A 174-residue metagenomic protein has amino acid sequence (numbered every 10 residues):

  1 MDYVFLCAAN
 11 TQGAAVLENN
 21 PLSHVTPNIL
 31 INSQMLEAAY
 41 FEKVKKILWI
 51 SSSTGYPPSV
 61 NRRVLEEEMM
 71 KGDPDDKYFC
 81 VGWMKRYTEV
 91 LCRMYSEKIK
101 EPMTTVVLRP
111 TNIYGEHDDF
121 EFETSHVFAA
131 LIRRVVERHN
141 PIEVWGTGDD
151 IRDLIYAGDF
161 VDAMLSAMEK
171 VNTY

Functional and structural regions predicted by a protein language model:
M1-N28, F41: NAD(P)H-binding glycine-rich loop region in Rossmannoid oxidoreductase-like domains and their noncatalytic homologs
Y3, P27, I31, K46 (+2 more regions): Conserved cofactor-binding/catalytic machinery of classical short-chain dehydrogenase/reductase
L6, S33-Y78, K98, M103-V106: Conserved Rossmann-fold NAD(P)-dependent oxidoreductase catalytic core, especially the SDR/UDP-sugar
A9-N10, S52, P110, T147: Active-site loop/turn elements of alpha/beta-hydrolase fold enzymes, especially the short glycine-/histidine-rich
T11-A14, G55-Y56, I113: Active-site loop signature of alpha/beta-hydrolase-fold enzymes
L30-A38, A163-S166: Short, conserved SAM-binding segment of the class I
S59-R63, E67, V90-E169: NAD(P)-dependent short-chain dehydrogenase/reductase
C80, M84-Y87: Active-site helix of classical SDR
